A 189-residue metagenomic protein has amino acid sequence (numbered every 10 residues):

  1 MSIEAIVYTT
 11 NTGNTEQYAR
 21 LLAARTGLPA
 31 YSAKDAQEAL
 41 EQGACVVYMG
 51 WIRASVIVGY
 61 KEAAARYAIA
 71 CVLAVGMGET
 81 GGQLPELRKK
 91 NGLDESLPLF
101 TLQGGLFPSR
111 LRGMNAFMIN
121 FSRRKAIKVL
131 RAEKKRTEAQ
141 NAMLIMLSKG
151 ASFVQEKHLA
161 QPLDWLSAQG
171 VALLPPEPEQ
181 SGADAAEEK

Functional and structural regions predicted by a protein language model:
M1-I3, G43, S96: A structure-centric signal for secondary-structure junctions around beta-strands
S2-Y31: Short, charged N-terminal beta->alpha structural module
V7-T9, A44, P98: N-terminal hydrophobic or amphipathic segments with adjacent small-residue motifs that include Sec signal peptides
T9-E16, D35-L40, A63-Y67, K128 (+1 more regions): Generic detector of short, locally flexible boundary/turn motifs and exposed helical patches
T26, A33, L173-E177: Secondary-structure transition/capping residues
L28-G50, L73-G76: A short beta-strand-loop structural module common to alpha/beta enzyme folds
V46, I52-K189: FMN-binding flavodoxin-like domain, especially the glycine-rich phosphate-binding loop
